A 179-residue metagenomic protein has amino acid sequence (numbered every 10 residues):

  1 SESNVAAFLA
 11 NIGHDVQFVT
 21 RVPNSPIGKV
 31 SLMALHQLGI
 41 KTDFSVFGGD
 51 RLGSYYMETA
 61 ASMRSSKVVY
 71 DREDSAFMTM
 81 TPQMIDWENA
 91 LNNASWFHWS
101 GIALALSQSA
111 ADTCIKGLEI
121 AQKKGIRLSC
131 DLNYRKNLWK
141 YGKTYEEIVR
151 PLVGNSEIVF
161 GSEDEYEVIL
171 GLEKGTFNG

Functional and structural regions predicted by a protein language model:
N4-D15: Alpha-helix C-terminal capping segments
D15-I102: Conserved N-terminal subdomain of the carbohydrate kinase-like
V16, T42, L128-S129, F160: Hydrophobic beta-strand scaffold residues
E73, I102, N133-N137, D164-E165: Active-site beta-loop-alpha junctions enriched in small/polar residues
A76-M78, A103-D112, K136-E146: Active-site glycine- and acidic-residue-rich loops that bind and position anionic ligands or nucleotide-like cofactors
I120-R127: A short helix->loop->beta-strand "cap" motif at the edges of active sites that frequently abuts
K124, L138-G179: Conserved phosphate/ATP/ADP-binding segment of small-molecule kinases
